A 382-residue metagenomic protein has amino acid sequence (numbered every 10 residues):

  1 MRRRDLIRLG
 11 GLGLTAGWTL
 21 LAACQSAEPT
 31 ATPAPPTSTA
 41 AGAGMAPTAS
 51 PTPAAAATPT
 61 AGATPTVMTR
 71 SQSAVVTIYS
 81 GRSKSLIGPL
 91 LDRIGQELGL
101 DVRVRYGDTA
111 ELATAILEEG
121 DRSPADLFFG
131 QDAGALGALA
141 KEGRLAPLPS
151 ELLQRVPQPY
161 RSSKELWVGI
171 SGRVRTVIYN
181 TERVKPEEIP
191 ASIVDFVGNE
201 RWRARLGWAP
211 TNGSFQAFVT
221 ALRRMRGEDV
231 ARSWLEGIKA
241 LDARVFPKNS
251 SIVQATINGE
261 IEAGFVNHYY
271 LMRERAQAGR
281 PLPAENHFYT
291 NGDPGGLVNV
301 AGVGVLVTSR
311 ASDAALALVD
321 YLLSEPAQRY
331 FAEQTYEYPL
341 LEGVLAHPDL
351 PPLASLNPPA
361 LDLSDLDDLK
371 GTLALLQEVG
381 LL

Functional and structural regions predicted by a protein language model:
D5-Q25: N-terminal export signals
A27-Q72: Ser/Thr-rich, Proline-interspersed low-complexity disordered segments
V67, T77-D101, V177: Short, polar/charged alpha-helical segment
S73, S80-G88, G107-E111, L117 (+2 more regions): Extracytoplasmic ligand-binding site segments that recognize negatively charged/polar headgroups
T176-R183, V298-A311, Y330: A bilobed periplasmic-binding-protein/Venus flytrap-type ligand-binding module shared by bacterial periplasmic
A204-A209, Y321-V344: Periplasmic-binding protein-like
D229-A231, E337-L382: An extracytoplasmic/periplasmic, membrane-proximal ligand-sensing/linker region
P247-T308, E342-P348: Extracytoplasmic/periplasmic substrate-binding proteins
